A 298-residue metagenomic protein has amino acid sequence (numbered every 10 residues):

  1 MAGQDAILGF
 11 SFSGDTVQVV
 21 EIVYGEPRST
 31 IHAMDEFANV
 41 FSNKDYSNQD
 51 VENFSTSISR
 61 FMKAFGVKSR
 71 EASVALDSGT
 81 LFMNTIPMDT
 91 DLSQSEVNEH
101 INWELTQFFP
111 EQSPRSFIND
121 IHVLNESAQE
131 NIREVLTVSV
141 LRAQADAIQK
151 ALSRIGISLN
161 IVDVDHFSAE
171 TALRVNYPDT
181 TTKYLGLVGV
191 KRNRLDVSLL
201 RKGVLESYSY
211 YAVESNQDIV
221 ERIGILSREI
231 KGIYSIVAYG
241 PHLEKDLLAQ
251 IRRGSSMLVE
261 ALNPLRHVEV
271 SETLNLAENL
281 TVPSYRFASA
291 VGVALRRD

Functional and structural regions predicted by a protein language model:
M1-E104, F108, D146, G254: Non-catalytic, solvent-exposed interaction/assembly segments
A2-G3, L8-A33, K68, E130-S235: Small-residue (GG/TT-enriched) beta-loop-alpha framework at ligand/catalytic clefts
S57, F61, F65, L226 (+1 more regions): Stable alpha-helical structural segments in soluble proteins, enriched in small hydrophobic residues
V67-G79, L152, I161, G232-H242 (+2 more regions): Short glycine-rich phosphate-binding loop at a beta-alpha junction
L76-R174, H267: Active-site neighborhood for divalent-cation/phosphate handling
M83-I86, L247-A249, S271: Short glycine-/acidic-enriched loop or helix-start segments at secondary-structure transitions that form or flank
T171, L262-D298: Glycine-rich phosphate-binding/hydrolytic loop that grips phosphoryl groups
D246-S256: Short, aromatic/basic amphipathic alpha-helical patches
